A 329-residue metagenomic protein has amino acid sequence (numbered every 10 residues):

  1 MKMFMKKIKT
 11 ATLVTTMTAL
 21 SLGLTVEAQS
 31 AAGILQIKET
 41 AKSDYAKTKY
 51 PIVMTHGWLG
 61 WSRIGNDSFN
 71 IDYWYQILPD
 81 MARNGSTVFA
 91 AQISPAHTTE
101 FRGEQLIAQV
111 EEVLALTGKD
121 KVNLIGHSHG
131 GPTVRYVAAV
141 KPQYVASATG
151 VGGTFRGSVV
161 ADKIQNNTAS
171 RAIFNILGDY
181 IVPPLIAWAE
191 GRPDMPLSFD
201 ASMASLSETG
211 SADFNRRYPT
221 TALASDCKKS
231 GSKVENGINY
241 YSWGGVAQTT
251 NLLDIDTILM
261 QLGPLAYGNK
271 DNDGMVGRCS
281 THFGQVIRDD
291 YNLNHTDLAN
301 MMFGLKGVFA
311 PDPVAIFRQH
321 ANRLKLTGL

Functional and structural regions predicted by a protein language model:
M3-L13: Bacterial N-terminal signal peptides that target proteins for export
V14-G23: Bacterial N-terminal signal peptides
L24-A28: Sec/Tat signal peptide C-region and signal peptidase I cleavage site
D44-V122, S170: Active-site catalytic motif of lipid deacylating hydrolases and related acyltransferases
H56, E104-G210, D273: Serine-dependent carboxylesterase/thioesterase catalytic core of lipase-like alpha/beta-hydrolase/SGNH enzymes
G57-W61, S94-T98, S128-P132, G153-G157 (+1 more regions): Solvent-exposed loop/turn segments at secondary-structure junctions within structured extracellular/periplasmic domains
P193-N251: Serine-hydrolase catalytic core
D226-L329: C-terminal catalytic-base region of ester-bond hydrolases, centering on the histidine of the charge-relay
